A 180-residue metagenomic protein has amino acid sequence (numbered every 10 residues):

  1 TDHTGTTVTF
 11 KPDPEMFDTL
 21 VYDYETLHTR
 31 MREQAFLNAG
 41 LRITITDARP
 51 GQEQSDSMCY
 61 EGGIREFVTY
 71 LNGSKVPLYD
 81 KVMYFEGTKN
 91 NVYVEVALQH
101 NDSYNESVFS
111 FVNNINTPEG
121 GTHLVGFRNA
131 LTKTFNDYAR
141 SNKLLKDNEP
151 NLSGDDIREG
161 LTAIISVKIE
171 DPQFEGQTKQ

Functional and structural regions predicted by a protein language model:
T1-P12, F17-D18: GHKL (Bergerat-fold) ATPase N-terminal catalytic module, capturing the glycine-rich phosphate-binding loop and acidic
M16-T19, G40-R42: Juxtamembrane interface elements at the cytosolic ends of transmembrane helices in multi-pass membrane proteins
L20-T26: Non-catalytic interaction modules of co-chaperones and other macromolecular assembly/maintenance factors
E25, R32-Q34, G40, T44-T178: GHKL/Histidine-kinase-like ATPase module
